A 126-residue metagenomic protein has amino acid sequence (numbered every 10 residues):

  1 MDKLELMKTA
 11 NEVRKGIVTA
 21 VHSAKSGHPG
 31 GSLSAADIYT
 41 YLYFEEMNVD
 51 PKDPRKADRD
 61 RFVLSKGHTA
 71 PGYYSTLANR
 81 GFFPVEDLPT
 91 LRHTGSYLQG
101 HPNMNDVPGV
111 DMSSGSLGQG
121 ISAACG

Functional and structural regions predicted by a protein language model:
M1, K25-S26, V85-L88: A broad, low-specificity signal for short, low-complexity segments enriched in glycine/proline and polar/charged
M1-V13: N-terminal hydrophobic or amphipathic helices/low-complexity stretches enriched in small/hydrophobic/Pro/Gly
A10-S26: N-terminal capping segment at the start of a domain
I17-V21, S32-C125: Cofactor-binding active-site loop characterized by glycine-rich and histidine/acidic residues
